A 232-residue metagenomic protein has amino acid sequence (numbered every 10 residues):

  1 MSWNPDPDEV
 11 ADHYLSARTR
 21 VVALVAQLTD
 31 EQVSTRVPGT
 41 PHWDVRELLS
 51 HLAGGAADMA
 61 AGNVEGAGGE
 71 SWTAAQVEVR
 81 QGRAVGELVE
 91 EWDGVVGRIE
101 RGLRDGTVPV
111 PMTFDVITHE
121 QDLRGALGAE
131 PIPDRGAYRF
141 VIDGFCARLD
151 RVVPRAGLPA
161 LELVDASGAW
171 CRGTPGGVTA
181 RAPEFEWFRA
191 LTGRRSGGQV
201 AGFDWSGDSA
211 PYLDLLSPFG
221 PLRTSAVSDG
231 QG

Functional and structural regions predicted by a protein language model:
M1-T118: Active-site-adjacent scaffolding segments
M1-V10, T35-V37, P41, V64-G68 (+2 more regions): Structured surface interface patches that mediate subunit assembly and partner/cofactor docking
